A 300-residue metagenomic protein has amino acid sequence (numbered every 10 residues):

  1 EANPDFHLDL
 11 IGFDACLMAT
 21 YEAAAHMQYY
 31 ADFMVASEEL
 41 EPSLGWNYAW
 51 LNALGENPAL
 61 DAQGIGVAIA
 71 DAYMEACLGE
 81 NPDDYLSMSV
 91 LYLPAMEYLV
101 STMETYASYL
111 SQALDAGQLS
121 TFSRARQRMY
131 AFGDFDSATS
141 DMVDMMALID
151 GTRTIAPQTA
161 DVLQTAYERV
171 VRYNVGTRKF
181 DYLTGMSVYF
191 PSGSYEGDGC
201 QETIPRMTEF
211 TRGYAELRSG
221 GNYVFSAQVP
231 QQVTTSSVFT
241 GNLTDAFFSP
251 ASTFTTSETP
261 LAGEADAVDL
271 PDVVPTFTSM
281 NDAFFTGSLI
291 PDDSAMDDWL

Functional and structural regions predicted by a protein language model:
E1-L300: Terminal, contiguous helix-loop blocks that mediate binding/assembly
